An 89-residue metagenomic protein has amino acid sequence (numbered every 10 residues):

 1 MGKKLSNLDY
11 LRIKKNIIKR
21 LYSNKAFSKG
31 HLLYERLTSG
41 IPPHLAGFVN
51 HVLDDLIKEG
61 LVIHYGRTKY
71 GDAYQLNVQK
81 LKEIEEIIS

Functional and structural regions predicted by a protein language model:
M1-N24: Short alpha-helical segments that sit at the start of domains
Y10-L11, F27-H31, A46, R67: Alpha-helix N-cap/helix-initiation sites
F27-I41: Short acidic, hydrophobic short linear motifs in intrinsically disordered regions
P42-K58: Short amphipathic alpha-helical interaction segments
I57-R67: A short, conserved structural fragment
T68-L76: Minor-groove-contacting beta-hairpin "wing" of winged helix-turn-helix DNA-binding domains
V78-S89: Short, amphipathic alpha-helical interaction segments positioned at domain boundaries
